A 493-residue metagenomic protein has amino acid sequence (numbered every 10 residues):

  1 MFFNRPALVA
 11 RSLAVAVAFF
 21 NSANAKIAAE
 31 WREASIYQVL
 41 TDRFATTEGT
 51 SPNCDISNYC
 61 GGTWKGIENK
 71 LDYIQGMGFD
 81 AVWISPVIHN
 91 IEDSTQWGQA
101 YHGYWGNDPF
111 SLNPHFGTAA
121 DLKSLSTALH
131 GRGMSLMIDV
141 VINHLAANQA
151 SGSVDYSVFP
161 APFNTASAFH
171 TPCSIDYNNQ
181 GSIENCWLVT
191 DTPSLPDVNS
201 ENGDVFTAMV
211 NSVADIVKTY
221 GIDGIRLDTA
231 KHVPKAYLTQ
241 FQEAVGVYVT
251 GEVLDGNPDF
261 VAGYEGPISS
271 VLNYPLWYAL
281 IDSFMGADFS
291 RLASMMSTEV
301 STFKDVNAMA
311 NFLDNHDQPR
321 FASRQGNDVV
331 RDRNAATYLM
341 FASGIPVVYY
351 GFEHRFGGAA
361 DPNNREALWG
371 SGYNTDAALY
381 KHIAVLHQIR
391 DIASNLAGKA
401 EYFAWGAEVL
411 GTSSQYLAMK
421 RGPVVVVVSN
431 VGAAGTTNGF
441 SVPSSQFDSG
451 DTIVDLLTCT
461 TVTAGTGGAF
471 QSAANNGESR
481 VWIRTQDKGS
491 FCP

Functional and structural regions predicted by a protein language model:
M1-A23: Fungal secretory targeting signals
A14-A16, S126, H130, H144 (+4 more regions): Active-site-proximal helices and loops of the catalytic beta/alpha 8
A28-S35, L40-Y220, A236-L254, P258-F260 (+1 more regions): Substrate-binding/active-site clefts of carbohydrate-active enzymes
E48-C54, A322-R324, P362: Short acidic, glycine/proline-rich loop/turn micro-motifs
